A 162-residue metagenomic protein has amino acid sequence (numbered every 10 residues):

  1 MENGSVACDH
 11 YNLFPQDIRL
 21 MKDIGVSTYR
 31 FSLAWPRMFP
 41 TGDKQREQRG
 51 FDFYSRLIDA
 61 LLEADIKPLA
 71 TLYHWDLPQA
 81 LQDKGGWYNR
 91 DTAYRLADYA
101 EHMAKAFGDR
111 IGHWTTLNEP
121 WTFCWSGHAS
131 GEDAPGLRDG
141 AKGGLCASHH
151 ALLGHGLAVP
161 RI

Functional and structural regions predicted by a protein language model:
M1-F51, L57-E63: N-terminal structural segment of carbohydrate-active enzymes
T41-G42, F51, S55-I162: Active-site region of glycoside hydrolase catalytic domains
